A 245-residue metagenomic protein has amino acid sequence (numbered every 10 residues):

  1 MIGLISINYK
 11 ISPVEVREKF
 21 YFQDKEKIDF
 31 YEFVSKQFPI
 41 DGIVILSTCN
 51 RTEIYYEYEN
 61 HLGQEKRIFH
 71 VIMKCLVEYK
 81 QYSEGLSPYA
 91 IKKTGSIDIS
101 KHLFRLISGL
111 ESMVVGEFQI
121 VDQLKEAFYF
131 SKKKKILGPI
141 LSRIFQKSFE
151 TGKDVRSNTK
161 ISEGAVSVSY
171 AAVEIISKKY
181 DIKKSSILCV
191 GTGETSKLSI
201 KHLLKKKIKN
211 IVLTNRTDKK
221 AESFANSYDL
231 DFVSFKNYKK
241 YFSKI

Functional and structural regions predicted by a protein language model:
M1-G109: A glycine-rich (often HGG/GG-containing) alpha/beta subdomain
I43, I187, N210-I211, L230-F232: Hydrophobic anchor at the start of a short beta-strand that flanks the dinucleotide cofactor-binding loop
G85-K183: Glycine/serine-rich phosphate-binding loop and adjoining beta1-alpha1 elements at the start of nucleotide-handling
S148, G164-S169, V173-L204, I208-K220: Glycine-rich adenosine-cofactor-binding loop
K207, S227-Y228: Short, structured coil segments at secondary-structure junctions
A221-A225: Conserved SAM-binding loop
Y228-I245: Short acidic low-complexity segments
